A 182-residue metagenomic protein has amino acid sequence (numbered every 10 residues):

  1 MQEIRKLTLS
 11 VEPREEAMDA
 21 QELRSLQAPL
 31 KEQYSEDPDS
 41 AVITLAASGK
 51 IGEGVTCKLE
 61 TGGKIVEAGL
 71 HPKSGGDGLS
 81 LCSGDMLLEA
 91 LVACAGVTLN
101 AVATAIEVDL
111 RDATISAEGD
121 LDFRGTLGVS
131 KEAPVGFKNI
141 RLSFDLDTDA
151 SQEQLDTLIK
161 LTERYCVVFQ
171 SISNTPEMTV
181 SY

Functional and structural regions predicted by a protein language model:
Q2-E89, A101-Y182: Extended beta-strand/beta-hairpin segments
